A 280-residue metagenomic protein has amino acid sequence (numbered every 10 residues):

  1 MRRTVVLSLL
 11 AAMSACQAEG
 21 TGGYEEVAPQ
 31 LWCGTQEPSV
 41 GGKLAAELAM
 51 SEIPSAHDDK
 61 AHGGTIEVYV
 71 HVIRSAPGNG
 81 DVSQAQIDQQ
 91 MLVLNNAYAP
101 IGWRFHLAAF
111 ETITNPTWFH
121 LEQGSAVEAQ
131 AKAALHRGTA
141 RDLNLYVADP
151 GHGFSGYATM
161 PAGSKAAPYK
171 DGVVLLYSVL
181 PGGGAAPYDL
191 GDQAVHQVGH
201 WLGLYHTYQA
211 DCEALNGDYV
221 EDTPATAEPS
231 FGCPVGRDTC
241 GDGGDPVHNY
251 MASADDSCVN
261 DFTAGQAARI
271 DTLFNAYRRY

Functional and structural regions predicted by a protein language model:
R2-S8: Sec-dependent signal peptide recognition, specifically the positively charged N-region followed immediately by
A12-A15: C-terminal motif of bacterial Sec signal peptides marking the signal peptidase cleavage site
Q17-E19: Bacterial signal peptide processing site
T21-L143, V147-G151, N275-Y280: Propeptide-to-catalytic entry region of secreted or membrane-anchored zinc metalloproteases
R74-S83, G183-Y188, D255-C258: Second-shell loop/turn segments in exported
G80-I87, P187-D192, G244, T263 (+1 more regions): Solvent-exposed, acidic/flexible segments
D88-G236: Metzincin-family zinc-dependent endopeptidase catalytic domain
D222-Y280: Metalloprotease/metallohydrolase-associated module, dominated by Zn2+-dependent proteases
